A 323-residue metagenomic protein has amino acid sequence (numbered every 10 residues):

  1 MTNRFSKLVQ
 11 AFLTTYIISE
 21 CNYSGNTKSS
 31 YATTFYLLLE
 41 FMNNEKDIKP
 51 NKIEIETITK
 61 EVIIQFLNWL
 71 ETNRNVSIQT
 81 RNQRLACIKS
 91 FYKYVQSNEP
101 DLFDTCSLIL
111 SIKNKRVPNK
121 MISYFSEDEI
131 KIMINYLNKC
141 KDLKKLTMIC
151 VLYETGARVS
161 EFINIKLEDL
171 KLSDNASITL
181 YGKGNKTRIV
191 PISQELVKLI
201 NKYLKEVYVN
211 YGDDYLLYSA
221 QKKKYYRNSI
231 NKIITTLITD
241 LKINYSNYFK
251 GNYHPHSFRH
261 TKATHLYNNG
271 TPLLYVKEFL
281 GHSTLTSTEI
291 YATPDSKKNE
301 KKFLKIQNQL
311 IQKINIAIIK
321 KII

Functional and structural regions predicted by a protein language model:
M1-I323: Conserved catalytic core of the tyrosine transesterase superfamily
